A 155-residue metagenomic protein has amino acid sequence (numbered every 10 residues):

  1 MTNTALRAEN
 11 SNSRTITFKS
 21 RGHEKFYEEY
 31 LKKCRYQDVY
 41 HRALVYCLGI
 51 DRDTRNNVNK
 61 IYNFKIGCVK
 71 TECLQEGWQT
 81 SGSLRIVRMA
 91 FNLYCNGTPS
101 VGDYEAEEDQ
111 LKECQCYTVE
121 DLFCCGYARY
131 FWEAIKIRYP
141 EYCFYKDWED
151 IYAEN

Functional and structural regions predicted by a protein language model:
M1-L84, R88-F91, C95-N155: Extended, charge-biased low-complexity segments that typically form long amphipathic alpha-helices/coiled-coils
